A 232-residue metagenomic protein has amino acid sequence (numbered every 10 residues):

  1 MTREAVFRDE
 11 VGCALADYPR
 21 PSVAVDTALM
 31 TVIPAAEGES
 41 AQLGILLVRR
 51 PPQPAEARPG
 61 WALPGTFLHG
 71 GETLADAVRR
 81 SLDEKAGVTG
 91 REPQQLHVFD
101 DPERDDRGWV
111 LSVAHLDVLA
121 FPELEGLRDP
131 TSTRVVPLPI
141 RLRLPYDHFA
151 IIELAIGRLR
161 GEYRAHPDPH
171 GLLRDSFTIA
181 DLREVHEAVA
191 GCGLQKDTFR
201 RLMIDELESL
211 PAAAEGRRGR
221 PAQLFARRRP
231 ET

Functional and structural regions predicted by a protein language model:
V6-G12: Short Pro/Gly-enriched beta-strand edge/turn motifs at strand-loop
L15-W61: N-terminal strand-loop-strand
Y18-V23, R107-W109, R217: A short catalytic or substrate-binding loop motif that flags glycine-/basic-rich loops and adjacent residues that bind
S40-G60, W109-S112, D117-V118, L127-R143: Short, His- and charge-rich active-site/binding loops that engage polyanionic ligands
L63-Q94, H115, L182: The catalytic Nudix box helix
P102-E125, A155-G157, Q223-E231: Active-site-adjacent beta-strand/loop module that shapes the phosphate/pyrophosphate-binding cleft
A114-D117, L124-Y163, L172-H186, T198-I204 (+1 more regions): NUDIX/MutT-family hydrolases
D205-T232: Charged low-complexity interaction tracts in eukaryotic proteins
